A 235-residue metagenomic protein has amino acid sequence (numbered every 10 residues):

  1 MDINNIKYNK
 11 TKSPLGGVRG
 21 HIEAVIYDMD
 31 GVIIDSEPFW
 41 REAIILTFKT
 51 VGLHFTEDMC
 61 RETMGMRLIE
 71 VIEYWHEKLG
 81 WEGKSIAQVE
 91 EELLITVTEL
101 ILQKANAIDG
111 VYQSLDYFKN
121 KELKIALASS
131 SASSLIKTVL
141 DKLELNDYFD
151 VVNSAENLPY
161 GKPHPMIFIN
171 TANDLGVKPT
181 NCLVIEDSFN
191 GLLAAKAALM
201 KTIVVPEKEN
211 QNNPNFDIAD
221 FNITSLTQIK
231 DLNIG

Functional and structural regions predicted by a protein language model:
M1-E23, D116-K119, A132-G235: Asp-based, Mg2+/Mn2+-dependent phosphohydrolase catalytic module
D2-K12, V18-R61: Active-site neighborhood of HAD-like aspartate-dependent phosphohydrolases
H21, E99-L127, S133, K137: Short, acidic loop-to-helix structural element flanking the phosphoryl-transfer center in phosphate-processing enzymes
I33, A107, I125-A128, Y160 (+1 more regions): Conserved SAM-binding loop
A43, V71, G110, L135-T138 (+1 more regions): Phosphate- and divalent-cation-binding pockets in alpha/beta enzyme and binding domains that engage nucleotide-derived
T47-F48, R67-E82, V139, T171-A172: Helix-loop "lid/cap" segments that line or gate small-molecule binding pockets
H54, H76-Q113: Metal-dependent phosphoesterase signature
H54-F55, R67, K178, K201: Short coil/turn motifs that cap or connect alpha-helices
